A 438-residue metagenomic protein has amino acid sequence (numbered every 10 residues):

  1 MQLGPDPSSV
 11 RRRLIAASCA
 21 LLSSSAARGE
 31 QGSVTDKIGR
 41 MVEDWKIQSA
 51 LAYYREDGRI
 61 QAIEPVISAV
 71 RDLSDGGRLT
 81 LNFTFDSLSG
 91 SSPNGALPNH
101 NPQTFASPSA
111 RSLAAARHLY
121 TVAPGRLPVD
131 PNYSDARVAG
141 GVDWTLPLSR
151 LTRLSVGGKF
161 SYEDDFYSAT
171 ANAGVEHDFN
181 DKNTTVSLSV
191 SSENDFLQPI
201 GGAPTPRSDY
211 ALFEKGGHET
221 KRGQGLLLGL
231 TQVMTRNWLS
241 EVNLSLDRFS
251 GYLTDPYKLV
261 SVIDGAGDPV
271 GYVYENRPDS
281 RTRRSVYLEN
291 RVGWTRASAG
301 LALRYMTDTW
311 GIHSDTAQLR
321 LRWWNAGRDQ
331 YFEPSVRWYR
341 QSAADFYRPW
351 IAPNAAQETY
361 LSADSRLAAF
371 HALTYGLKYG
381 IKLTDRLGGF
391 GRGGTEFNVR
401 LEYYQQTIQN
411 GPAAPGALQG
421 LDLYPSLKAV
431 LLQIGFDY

Functional and structural regions predicted by a protein language model:
G4-D6, R28-D44, D75-G76, S149-L151 (+5 more regions): Short loop/turn motifs that connect adjacent beta-strands in outer-membrane beta-barrel proteins
W45-S49, L79-L81, L154-V156, T184-L188 (+8 more regions): Transmembrane beta-strands of outer-membrane beta-barrel proteins
L51-D57, F85-S89, F160-D164, H177-F179 (+9 more regions): Transmembrane beta-strands of outer-membrane beta-barrel pores
A52-R55, R126-D130, G157-S161, N172-G174 (+7 more regions): Extracellular loop and loop/strand-boundary signature of outer-membrane beta-barrel proteins
I60-E64, N82, S92-P98, G157-S161 (+7 more regions): Outer-membrane beta-barrel translocator domains and adjoining extracellular loop/strand segments of Gram-negative
Q61-P65, S134-G140, Y167-A171, T220-L226 (+4 more regions): Residues that define the transmembrane beta-barrel architecture of outer-membrane proteins
N82-G140, T185-L239, S250, E333-K382 (+1 more regions): Outer-membrane beta-barrel translocator/channel fold
V175, L377-Y379, P425-Y438: Outer-membrane beta-barrel "beta-signal"
